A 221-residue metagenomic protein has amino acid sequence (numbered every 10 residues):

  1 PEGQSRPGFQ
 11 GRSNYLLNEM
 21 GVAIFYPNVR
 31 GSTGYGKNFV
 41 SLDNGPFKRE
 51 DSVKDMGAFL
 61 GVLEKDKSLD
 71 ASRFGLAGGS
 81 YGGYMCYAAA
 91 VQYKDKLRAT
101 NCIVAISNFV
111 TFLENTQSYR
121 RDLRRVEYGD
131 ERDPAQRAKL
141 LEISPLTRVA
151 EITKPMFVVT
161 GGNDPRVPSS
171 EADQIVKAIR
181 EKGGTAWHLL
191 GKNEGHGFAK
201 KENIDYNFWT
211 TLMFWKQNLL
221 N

Functional and structural regions predicted by a protein language model:
P1-Q10: Short, surface-exposed "cap/lid" segments of acyl-processing enzymes
Q10-Y15, E19, Y26-N221: Active-site-proximal cap/loop segments of hydrolase catalytic domains
